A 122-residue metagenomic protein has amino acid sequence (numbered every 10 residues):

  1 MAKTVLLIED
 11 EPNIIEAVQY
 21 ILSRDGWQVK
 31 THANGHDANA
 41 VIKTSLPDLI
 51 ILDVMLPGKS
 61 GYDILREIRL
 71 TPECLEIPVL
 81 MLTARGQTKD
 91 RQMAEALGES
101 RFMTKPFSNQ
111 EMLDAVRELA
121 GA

Functional and structural regions predicted by a protein language model:
I15, P57, L75, Q87: The feature encodes the CheY-like receiver
E16-R24: Charged docking surfaces used in two-component/phosphorelay signaling
Q19, D63, G86-M103, D114: Alpha4 helix (beta4-alpha4-beta5 surface) of REC/receiver domains from two-component response regulators
G26-A33, V41: Short hydrophobic/Thr-rich beta-strand motif most characteristic of the beta2 strand and flanking loop of CheY-like
N34, S60-R66: Acidic catalytic/metal-coordinating carboxylates
S45-I51, L56: Active-site beta3 strand of CheY-like receiver
F107-R117: C-terminal output helix
